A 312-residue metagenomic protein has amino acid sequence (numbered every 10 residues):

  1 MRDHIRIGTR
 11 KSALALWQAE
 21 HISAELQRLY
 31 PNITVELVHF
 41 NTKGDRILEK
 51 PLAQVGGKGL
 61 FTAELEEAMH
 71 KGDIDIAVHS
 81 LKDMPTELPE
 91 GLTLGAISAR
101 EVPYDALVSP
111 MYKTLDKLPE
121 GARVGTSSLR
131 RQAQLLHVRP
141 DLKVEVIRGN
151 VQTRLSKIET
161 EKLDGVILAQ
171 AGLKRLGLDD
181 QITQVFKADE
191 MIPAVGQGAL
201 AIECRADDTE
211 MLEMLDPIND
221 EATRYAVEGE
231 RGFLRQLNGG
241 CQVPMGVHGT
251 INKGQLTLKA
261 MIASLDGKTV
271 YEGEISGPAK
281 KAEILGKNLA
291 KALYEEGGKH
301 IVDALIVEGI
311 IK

Functional and structural regions predicted by a protein language model:
R2-I47, Q54, T62, R139-K312: Small-molecule-sensing regulatory modules
K50-D75: Short, structured active-site "lid" loops
G72, E120, E161: Structured loop/turn residues at beta-strand edges in well-structured enzyme cores
I74-V78, D164-G165: Short, Asp-centered acidic motifs that coordinate Mg2+ and/or phosphate in catalytic or ligand-binding sites
L81-K82, E90-L142: A conserved helix-loop-strand patch within extracytoplasmic ligand-binding domains of the periplasmic binding
L81-M84, A171-L173: Short glycine-rich anion-binding loops that position phosphate/pyrophosphate groups of nucleotides and phosphorylated
E87, Q134, L176-G177: Glycine/Thr-rich phosphate-binding loops of Rossmann-like dinucleotide-binding domains
